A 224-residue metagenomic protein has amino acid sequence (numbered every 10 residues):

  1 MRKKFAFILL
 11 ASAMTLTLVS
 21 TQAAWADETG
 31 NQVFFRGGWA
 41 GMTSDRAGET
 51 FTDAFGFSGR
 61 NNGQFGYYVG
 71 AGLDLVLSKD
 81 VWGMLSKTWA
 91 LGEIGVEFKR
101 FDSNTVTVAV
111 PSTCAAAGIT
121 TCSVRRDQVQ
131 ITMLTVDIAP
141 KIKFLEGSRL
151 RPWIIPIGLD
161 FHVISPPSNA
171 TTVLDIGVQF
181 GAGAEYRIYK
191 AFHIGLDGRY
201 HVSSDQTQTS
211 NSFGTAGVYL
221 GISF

Functional and structural regions predicted by a protein language model:
M1-G30: Cleavable N-terminal export/targeting peptides
A26-A40: Short N-terminal segments immediately surrounding and downstream of signal-peptide cleavage
E28, M42-G48, F57-G59, K87 (+2 more regions): Predominantly the C-terminal beta-signal and adjacent terminal strand-loop region of outer-membrane beta-barrel
E28-G30, S58-G66, K87, D127-T135 (+3 more regions): Transmembrane beta-barrel outer-membrane domains
F35, I155-S165, I194-S203: Transmembrane beta-strand segments that form the barrel wall of outer-membrane beta-barrel proteins
A40-V69, V173-L174: Surface-exposed strand-loop-strand hairpins of Gram-negative outer-membrane beta-barrel proteins
G41, Y67-P167, A216-G217, G221-F224: Gram-negative (and chloroplast) outer-membrane scaffold detector with strong preference for beta-barrel transmembrane
E49-G56, T107-A116, T171-D175, N211-A216: Flexible, surface-exposed loop regions and adjacent strand-edge segments of Gram-negative outer-membrane beta-barrel
